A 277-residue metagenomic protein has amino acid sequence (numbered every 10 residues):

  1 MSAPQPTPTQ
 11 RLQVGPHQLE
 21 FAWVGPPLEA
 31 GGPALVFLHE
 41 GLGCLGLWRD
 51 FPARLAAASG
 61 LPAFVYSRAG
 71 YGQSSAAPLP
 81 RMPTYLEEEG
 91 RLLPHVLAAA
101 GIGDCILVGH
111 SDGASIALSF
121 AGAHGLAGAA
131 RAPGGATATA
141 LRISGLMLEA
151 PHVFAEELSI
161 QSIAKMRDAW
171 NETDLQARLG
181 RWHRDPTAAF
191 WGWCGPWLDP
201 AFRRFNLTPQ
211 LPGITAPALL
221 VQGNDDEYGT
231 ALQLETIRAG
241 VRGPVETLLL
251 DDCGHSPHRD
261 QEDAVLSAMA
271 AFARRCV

Functional and structural regions predicted by a protein language model:
V24-A76: Conserved HGGG/HGGXW glycine-rich cap/lid loop of the alpha/beta-hydrolase fold
S59, V65-I106: Active-site loop/oxyanion-hole signature of alpha/beta-hydrolase fold enzymes
S115-A123, R131-T173: Flexible "cap/lid" loop of the alpha/beta hydrolase fold
W193-Q210: Active-site nucleophile elbow and catalytic-triad environment of alpha/beta-hydrolase enzymes
I214, L220-Q222: Short beta-strand/loop motif that positions the catalytic acidic residue of the alpha/beta-hydrolase fold
D225-G229: Acidic catalytic loop of the alpha/beta-hydrolase fold
A239-H255: Catalytic histidine neighborhood in serine/cysteine hydrolases with alpha/beta-hydrolase-type architecture
C253-L266: Catalytic histidine-centered segment of alpha/beta-hydrolase-like enzymes
